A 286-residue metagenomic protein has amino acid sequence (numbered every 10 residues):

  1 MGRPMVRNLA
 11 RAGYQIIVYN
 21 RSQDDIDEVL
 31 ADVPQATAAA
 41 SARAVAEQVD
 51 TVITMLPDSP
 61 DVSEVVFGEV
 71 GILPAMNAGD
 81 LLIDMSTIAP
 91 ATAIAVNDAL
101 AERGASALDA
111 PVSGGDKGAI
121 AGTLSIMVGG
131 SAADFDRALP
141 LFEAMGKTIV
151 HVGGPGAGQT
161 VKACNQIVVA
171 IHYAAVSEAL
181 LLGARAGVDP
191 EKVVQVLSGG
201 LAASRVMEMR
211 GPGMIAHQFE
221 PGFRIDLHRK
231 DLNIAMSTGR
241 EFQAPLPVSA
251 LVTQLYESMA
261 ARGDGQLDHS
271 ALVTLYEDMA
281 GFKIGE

Functional and structural regions predicted by a protein language model:
M1-T54, D80, M85, D116: NAD(P)+-binding Rossmann beta1-loop-alpha1 motif at the extreme N-terminus of oxidoreductases
A42-A107: Rossmann-fold NAD(P) dinucleotide-binding segment
L56, T87-Q166, A170: Rossmann-fold dinucleotide-binding core
A121-G129, V150, G154-A186, Q195-M209 (+1 more regions): Active-site-proximal catalytic alpha-helix in oxidoreductases
P155, A203-A271, L275, E286: Interdomain hinge/lid region at the active-site interface of Rossmann-like NAD(P)-dependent oxidoreductases
D189-S198, A250-Q254: Beta-strand segments within the central parallel beta-sheet cores of soluble alpha/beta enzyme folds
